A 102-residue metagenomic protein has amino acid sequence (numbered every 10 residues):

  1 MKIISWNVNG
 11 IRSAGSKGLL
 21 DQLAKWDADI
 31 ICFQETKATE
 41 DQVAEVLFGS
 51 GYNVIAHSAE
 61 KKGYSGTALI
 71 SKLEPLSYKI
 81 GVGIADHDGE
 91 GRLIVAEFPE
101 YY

Functional and structural regions predicted by a protein language model:
M1-F48, A59, Y64, I80: N-terminal, active-site-proximal structural segment of metallo-dependent hydrolase catalytic domains
K37, V43-Y102: Structured beta-strand-rich core segments of catalytic domains in phosphoester-bond hydrolases
